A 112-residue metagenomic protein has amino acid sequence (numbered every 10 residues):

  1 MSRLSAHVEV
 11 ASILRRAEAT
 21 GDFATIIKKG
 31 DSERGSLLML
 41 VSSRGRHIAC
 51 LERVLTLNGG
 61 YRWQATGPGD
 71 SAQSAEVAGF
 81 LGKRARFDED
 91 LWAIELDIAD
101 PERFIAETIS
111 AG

Functional and structural regions predicted by a protein language model:
M1-G112: Polybasic/polar functional segments that serve as interface/processing modules
